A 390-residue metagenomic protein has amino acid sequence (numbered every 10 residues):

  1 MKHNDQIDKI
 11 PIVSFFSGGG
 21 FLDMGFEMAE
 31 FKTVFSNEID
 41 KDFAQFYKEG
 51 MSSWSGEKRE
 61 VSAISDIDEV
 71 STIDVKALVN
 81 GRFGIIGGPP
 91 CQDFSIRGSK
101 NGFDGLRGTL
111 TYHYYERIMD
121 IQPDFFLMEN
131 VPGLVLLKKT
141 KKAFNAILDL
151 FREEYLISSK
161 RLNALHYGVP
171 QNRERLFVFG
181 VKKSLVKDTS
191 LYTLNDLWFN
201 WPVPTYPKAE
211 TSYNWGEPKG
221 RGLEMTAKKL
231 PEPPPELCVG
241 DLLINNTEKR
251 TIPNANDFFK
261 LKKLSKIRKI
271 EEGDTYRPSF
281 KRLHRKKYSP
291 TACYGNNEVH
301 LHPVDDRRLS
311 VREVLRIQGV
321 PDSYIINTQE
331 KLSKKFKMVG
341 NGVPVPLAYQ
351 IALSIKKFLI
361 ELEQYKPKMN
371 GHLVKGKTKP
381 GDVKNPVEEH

Functional and structural regions predicted by a protein language model:
K2-Q122, P132-N145: Core alpha/beta nucleotide-donor-binding catalytic domains of modification enzymes
K9, R173-R175, S289: Extracellular structured ligand-interaction cores
F26, F151-R152, I355: Hydrophobic alpha-helical packing residues
G50, T193-L194, R307: Short Gly/aromatic-enriched secondary-structure transition segments
T72-R82, Q92-R277: Class I S-adenosyl-L-methionine
I86-G87, M128, Y294: Redox-cofactor binding/interface segments in oxidoreductases and associated redox assembly factors
L230-H390: C-terminal target-recognition/interaction regions appended to catalytic cores
